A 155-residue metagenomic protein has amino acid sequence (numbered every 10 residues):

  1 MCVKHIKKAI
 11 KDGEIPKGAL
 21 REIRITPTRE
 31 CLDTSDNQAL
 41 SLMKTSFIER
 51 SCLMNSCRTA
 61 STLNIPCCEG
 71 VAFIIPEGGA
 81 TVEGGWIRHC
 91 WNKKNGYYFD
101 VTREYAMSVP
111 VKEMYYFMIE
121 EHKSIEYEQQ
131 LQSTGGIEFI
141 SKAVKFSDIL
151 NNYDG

Functional and structural regions predicted by a protein language model:
M1-G155: A structural boundary/capping signal
